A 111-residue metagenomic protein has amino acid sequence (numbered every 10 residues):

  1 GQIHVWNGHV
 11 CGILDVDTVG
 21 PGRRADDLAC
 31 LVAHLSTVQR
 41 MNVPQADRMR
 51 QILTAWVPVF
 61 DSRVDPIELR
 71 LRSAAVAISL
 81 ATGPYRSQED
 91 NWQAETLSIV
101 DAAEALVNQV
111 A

Functional and structural regions predicted by a protein language model:
G1-D26: Active-site acidic catalytic loop and adjacent metal/ATP-binding pocket of ATP-dependent phosphoryl transfer enzymes
H9-C11, D65-R72, S79-A111: Regulatory N- and C-terminal appendages and interdomain linkers associated with kinase/kinase-like NTP transferase
V10-D17, I52-V64: Short amphipathic alpha-helical segments and their helix-coil junctions
P21, A25, A46, I67-L71: Amphipathic, non-membrane alpha-helical segments in soluble helical-bundle scaffolds
A25-D61, A75-W92: Active-site activation/catalytic loop segments of kinase-like enzymes and analogous catalytic loops in related
